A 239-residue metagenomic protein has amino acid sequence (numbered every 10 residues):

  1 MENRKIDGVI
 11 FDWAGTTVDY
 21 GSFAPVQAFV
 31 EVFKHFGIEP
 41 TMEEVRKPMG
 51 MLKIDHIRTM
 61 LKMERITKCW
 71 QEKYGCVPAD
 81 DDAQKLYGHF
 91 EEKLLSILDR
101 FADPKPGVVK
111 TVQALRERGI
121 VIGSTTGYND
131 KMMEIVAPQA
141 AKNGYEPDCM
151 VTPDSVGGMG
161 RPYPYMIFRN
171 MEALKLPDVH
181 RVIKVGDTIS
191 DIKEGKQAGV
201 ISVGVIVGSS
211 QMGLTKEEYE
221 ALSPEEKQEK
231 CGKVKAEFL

Functional and structural regions predicted by a protein language model:
N3-V109, Q113-R118, E134: N-terminal helical cap/lid subdomain that shapes the substrate entry/recognition surface in HAD-like hydrolases
Y20, I206-V207: Short beta->alpha connector loops at strand-helix junctions that form conserved, small/polar/Pro-enriched
Y128-I183, I189-A198, S210-E220, E226-A236: Substrate-recognition "cap/lid" segment bordering the active-site pocket of phosphatases
